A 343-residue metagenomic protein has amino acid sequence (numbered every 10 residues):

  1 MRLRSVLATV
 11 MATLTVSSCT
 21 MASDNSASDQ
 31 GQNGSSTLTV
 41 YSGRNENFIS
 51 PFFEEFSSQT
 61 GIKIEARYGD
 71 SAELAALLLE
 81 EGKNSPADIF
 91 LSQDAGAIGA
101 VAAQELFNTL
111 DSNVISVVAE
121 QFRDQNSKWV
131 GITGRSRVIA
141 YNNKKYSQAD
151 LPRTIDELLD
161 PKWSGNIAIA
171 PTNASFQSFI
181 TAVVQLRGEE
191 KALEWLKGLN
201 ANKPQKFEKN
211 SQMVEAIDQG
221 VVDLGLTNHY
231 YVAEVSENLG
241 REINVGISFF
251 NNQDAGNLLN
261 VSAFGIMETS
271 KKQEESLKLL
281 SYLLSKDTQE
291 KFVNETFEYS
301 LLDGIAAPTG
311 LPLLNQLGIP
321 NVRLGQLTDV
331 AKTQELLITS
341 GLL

Functional and structural regions predicted by a protein language model:
T15-S18: C-terminal motif of bacterial Sec signal peptides marking the signal peptidase cleavage site
T20-S23: Bacterial signal peptide processing site
S42-S50, G69-E73, L79, S85-V222 (+1 more regions): Extracytoplasmic ligand-binding site segments that recognize negatively charged/polar headgroups
G43-I64: Short, polar/charged alpha-helical segment
G96-A100, D223-N244: A ligand-binding cleft/hinge motif common to bilobed small-molecule-binding domains
V138-K145, L259-K272, K291-F292: A bilobed periplasmic-binding-protein/Venus flytrap-type ligand-binding module shared by bacterial periplasmic
G165-P171, Y282-A306: Periplasmic-binding protein-like
E190, E298-L343: An extracytoplasmic/periplasmic, membrane-proximal ligand-sensing/linker region
